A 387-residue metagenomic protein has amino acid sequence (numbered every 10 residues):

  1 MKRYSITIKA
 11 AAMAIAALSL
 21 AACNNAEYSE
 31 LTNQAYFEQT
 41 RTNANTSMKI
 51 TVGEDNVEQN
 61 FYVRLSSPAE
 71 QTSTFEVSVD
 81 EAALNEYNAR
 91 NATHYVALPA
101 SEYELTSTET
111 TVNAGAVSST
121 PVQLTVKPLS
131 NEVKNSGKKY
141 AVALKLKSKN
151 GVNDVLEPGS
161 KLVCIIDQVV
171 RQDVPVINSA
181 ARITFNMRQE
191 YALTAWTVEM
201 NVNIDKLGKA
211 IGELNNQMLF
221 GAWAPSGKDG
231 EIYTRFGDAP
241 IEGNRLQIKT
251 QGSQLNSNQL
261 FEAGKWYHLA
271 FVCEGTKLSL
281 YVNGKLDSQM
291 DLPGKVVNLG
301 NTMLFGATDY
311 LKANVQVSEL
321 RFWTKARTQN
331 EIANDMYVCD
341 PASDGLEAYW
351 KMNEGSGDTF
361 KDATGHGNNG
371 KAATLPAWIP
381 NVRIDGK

Functional and structural regions predicted by a protein language model:
M1-T7, M13-G53, E157-V169, S288: Bacterial Sec-dependent N-terminal signal peptides
E86-T110, T250-Q251: Short beta-strand and strand-turn-strand segments in soluble, beta-rich domains
S130-A141: Short glycine/proline/serine/threonine-rich loop/turn segments at secondary-structure transition edges
G159-V176, M336-K387: Extracytoplasmic low-complexity segments
D167-P175, Y233-L292, W378-K387: Extracellular glycan-interaction surfaces
V169-G243, R327, E331: Extracellular glycan-recognition modules
A195-K206, L311-D335, E347-S356: Extracellular, beta-strand-rich glycan-interacting domains
Q289-Q316, P341-G345: Flexible glycan-contacting loops in extracellular carbohydrate-active proteins
